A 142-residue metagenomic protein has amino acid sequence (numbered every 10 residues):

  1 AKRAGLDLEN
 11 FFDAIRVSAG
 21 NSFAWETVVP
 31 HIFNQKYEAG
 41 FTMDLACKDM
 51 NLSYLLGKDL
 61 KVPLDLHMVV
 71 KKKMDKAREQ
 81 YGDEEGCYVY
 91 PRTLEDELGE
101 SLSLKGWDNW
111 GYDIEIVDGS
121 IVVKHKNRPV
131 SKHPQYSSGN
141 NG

Functional and structural regions predicted by a protein language model:
K2-D7, A24-V29, I116-H125: Short, charge-rich amphipathic segments
R3, F23, T27-V89: Interdomain hinge/lid region at the active-site interface of Rossmann-like NAD(P)-dependent oxidoreductases
L6-A19: Small-residue-rich helix-loop
D13-R16, L52-D65, D108-V123, Q135: Short secondary-structure transition/capping segments
A14, V28, V70, W107-D108: Residue-level "edge-of-site" marker
R16-A19, K71-D75, R92-E95: Short amphipathic alpha-helical surface patches that mediate protein-protein
E79-G142: NAD(P)-dependent dehydrogenase/reductase Rossmann-like domain
